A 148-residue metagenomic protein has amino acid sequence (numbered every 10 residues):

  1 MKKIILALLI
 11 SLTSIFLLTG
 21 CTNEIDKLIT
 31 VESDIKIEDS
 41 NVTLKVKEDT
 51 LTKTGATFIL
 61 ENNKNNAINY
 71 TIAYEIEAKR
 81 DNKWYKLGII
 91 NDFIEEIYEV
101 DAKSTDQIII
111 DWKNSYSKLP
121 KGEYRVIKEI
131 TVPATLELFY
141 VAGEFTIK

Functional and structural regions predicted by a protein language model:
M1-I25: Sec-dependent N-terminal signal peptides of Gram-positive bacterial secreted proteins and lipoproteins
K2, S14, N114-S115, A134: Generic secondary-structure boundary signal with a strong preference for alpha-helix termini
I10-T13, L60, D92, D111: Short, functionally important structural connectors and interaction interfaces within domains
C21-I94, E99-D101, E129-K148: Primarily secretory-pathway and cell-envelope proteins
K53, T105, K121-E123: Extracellular Ig-like/FN3 beta-sandwich strand-entry sites
N91-S117: Intrinsically disordered, low-complexity Pro/Gly/Ser/Thr-rich segments with frequent PxxP/GP/PP motifs and embedded
L119-E129: A short tyrosine-centered beta-strand micro-motif
